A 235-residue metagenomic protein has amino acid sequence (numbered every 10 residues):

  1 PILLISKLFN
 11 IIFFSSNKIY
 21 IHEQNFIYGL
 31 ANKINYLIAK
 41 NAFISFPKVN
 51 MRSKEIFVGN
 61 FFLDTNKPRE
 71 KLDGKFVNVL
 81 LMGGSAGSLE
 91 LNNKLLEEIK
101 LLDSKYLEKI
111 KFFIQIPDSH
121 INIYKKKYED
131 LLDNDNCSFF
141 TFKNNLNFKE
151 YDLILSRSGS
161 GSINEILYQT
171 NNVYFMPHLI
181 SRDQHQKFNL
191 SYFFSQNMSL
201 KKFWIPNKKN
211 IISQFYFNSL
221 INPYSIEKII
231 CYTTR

Functional and structural regions predicted by a protein language model:
P1: Short His-centered aromatic/hydrophobic patch
N10-P68, S195: Active-site-proximal region of nucleotide-activated glycan assembly enzymes, centered on histidine/acidic-rich loops
G29-N32, S45-M51, I123-K125, S162 (+1 more regions): Short, glycine/polar-rich helix-capping loops at beta-to-alpha or helix-loop-helix junctions that flank or form
K33-Y36, P47-E55, Y124-K126, D130-L131 (+2 more regions): Short loop/helix-cap segments at secondary-structure boundaries that form the rim of catalytic
D73-L153, K187-L190, K202, K208-Y216: Donor-nucleotide binding loops and adjacent catalytic segments primarily of GT-B fold Leloir glycosyltransferases
N144-H185: A donor-sugar binding/catalytic signature common to diverse glycosyltransferases and related nucleotide-sugar
Q169-S213: Nucleotide-sugar donor-binding patch of glycosyltransferase catalytic domains
N218-R235: C-terminal amphipathic helix plus adjacent low-complexity, charged tail appended to glycosyltransferase catalytic
